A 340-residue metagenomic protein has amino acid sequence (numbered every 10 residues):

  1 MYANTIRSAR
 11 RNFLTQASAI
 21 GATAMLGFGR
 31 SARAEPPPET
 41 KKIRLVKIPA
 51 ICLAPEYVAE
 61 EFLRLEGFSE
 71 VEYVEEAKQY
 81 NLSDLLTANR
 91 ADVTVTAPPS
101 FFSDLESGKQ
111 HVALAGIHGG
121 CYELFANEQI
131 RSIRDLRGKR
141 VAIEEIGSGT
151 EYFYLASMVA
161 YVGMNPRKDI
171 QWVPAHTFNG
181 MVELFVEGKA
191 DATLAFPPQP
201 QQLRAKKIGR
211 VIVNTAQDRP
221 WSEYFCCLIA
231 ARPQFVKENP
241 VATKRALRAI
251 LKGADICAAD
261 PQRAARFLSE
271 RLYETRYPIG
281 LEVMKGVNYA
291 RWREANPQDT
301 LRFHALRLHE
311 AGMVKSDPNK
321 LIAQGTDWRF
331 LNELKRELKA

Functional and structural regions predicted by a protein language model:
M1-N12: N-terminal secretory signal peptides
R10-M25: N-terminal export leaders
E35-A175, L184-E187, D191-P197, I208 (+2 more regions): Short, glycine-/small- and polar/acidic-enriched structural segments that line small-molecule recognition paths
L63-F68, Q217-S222, Y289-P297: Short, solvent-exposed loop/beta-turn-alpha elements that line the ligand-binding surface or hinge of extracytoplasmic
P98-P99, N179-E270: Pocket-lining segment of extracytoplasmic ligand-binding domains
K237-S316: Secondary-structure end/capping motifs
H309-A340: Conserved C-terminal helix/tail region of periplasmic/extracytoplasmic solute-binding proteins
